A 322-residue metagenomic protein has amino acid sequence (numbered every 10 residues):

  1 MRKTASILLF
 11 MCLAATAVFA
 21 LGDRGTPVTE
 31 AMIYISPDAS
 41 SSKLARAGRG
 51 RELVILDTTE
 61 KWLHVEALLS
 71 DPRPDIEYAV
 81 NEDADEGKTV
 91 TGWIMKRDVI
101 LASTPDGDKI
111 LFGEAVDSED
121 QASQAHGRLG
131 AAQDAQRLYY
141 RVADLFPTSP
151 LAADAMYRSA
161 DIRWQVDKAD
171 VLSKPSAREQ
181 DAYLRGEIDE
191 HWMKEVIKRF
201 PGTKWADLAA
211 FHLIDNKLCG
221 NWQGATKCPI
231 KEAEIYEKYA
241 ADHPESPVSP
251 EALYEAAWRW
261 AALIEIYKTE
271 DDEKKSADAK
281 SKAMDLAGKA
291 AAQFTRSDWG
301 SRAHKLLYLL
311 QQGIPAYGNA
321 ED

Functional and structural regions predicted by a protein language model:
M1-A5: Positively charged n-region of N-terminal signal peptides that target proteins for export
S6-T16: Bacterial N-terminal signal peptides
V18-T26: Cleaved targeting-peptide boundary
T26-K61, A102-S103, Q121-S123: Beta-loop motif signature
P37, S42, E66-Q121, A169-L172 (+1 more regions): Boundary regions of SH3-family modules and the immediately adjacent low-complexity/disordered segments in eukaryotic
S40-S41, D83-D85, H126-L129, V142-D154 (+8 more regions): Short solvent-exposed coil/turn linkers within tandem alpha-helical repeat scaffolds
D75-D83, D120-Q133, Q165-W192, C219-E234 (+1 more regions): Short coil/linker segments at helix-helix boundaries
P105-Q124, L151-P175, G202-N221, P247-Y267 (+2 more regions): Amphipathic alpha-helical repeat scaffolds of TPR domains
